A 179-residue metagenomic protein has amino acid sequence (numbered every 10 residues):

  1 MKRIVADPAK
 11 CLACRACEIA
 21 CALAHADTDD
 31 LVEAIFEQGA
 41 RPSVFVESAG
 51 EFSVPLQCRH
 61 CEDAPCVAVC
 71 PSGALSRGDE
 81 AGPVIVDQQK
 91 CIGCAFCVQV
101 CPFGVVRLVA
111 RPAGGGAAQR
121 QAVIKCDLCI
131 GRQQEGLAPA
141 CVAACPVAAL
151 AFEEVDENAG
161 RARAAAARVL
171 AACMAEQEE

Functional and structural regions predicted by a protein language model:
M1-A9: N-terminal beta-strand motif that seeds the catalytic metal site of vicinal oxygen chelate
P8, S72, Q88: Aromatic-flanked redox-active Cys/Sec active sites in thiol-based oxidoreductases, especially the WC-centered
K10-L12, A16-A22: N-terminal signal-anchor transmembrane alpha helix
A22, P71, P102: A short local structural element in Rossmann-fold oxidoreductases
D27-A68, Q89-K90, A95-E179: Flanking helices and flexible, charged tails adjoining ferredoxin-like Fe-S electron-transfer domains in multi-subunit
H60-G78, G82-P83: Ordered, amphipathic secondary-structure segments that act as subunit-interaction surfaces in large macromolecular
G82-I85, I92: Active-site cradle of extracellular carbohydrate-active enzymes
